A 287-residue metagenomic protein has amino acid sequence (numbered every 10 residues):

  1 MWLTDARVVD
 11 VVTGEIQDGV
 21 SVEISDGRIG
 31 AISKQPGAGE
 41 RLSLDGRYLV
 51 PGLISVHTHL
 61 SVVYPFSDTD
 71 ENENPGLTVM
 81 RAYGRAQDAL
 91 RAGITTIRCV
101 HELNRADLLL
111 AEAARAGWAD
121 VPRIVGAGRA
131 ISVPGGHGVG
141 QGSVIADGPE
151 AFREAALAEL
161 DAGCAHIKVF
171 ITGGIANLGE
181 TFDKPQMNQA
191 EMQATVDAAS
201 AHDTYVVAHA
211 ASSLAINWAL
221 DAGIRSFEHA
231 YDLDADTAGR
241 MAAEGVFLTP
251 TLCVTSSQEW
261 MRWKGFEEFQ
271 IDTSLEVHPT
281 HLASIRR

Functional and structural regions predicted by a protein language model:
M1-W2, V8-V50: Histidine-rich, glycine-flanked metal-binding segment
D5, R47, H57-S61, H209 (+1 more regions): Histidine-centered divalent metal-coordination motifs
G39-Y48, D107-W118, P149-C164, L233-F247 (+1 more regions): Short amphipathic alpha-helices and their capping/turn segments at secondary-structure boundaries
R47-W118, G135-H137, A190, A222: Metal-associated gating/positioning segment near the N- to mid-region
S67-M80, H137-A155, Y205-V207: Active-site mouth loops of central-metabolism enzymes
R81-D107, V121-A130, C164-N177, Y205 (+2 more regions): Divalent metal-dependent hydrolysis catalytic cores, especially in the metallo-beta-lactamase
G135-A190: Active-site gating/metal-coordination segments in enzymes
A176-R286: Active-site core of metal-dependent hydrolases
